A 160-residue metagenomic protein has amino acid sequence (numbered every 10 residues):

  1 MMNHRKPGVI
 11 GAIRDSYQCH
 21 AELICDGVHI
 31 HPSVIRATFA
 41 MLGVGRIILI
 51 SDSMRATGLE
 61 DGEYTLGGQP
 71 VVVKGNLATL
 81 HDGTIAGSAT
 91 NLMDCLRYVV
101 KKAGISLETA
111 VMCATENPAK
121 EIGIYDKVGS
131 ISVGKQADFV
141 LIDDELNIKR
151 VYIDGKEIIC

Functional and structural regions predicted by a protein language model:
M1-T109, K120-Y125, I142-N147: Active-site-adjacent C-terminal substructures of enzyme catalytic domains
M41, T90-L92, T115, S132-K135: A structural signal for short secondary-structure junctions
L107-P118, S130-I131: Short, well-structured alpha-helical segments that form the helix of a local strand-helix-strand
K120, S130-C160: C-terminal cap of metal-dependent C-N hydrolases
